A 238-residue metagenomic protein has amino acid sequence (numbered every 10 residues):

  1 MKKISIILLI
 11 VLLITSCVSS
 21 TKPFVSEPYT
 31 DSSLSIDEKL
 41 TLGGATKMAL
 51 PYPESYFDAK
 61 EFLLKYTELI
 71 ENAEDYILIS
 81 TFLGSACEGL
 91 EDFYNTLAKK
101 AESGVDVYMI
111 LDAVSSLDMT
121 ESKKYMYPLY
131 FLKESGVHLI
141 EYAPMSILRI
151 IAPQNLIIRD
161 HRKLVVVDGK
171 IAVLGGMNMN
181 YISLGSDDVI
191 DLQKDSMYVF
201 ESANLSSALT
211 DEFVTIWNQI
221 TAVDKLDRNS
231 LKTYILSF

Functional and structural regions predicted by a protein language model:
I4-I14: Sec-dependent N-terminal signal peptides
C17-I140, P144-F238: Charged, low-complexity intrinsically disordered terminal segments
